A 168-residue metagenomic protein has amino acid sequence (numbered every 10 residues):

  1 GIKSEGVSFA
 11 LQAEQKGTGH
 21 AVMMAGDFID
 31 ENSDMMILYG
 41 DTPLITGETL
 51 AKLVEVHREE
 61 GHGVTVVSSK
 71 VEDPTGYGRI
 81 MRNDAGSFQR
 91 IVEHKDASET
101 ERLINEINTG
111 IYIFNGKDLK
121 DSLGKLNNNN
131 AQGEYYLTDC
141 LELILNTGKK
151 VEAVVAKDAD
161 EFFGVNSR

Functional and structural regions predicted by a protein language model:
G1-T49, E55, E59: Conserved N-terminal catalytic core of the sugar/cofactor nucleotidyltransferase
S4-G6, G61, A85, G148-K150: A generic structural signal for alpha->beta connector loops
A25, D41, I80, N115 (+1 more regions): Residue-level signal for inorganic ion chemistry
M35, G40, E48, V67 (+2 more regions): His/Asp/Glu-rich metal-coordinating catalytic cores of metallo-dependent phosphodiesterases/hydrolases acting on
I37-Y39, T65-K70, V92, N115 (+1 more regions): Short beta-strand segments
E59-K70, G78: A short, conserved acidic/glycine-rich loop-to-beta-strand motif that forms the donor nucleotide-sugar/metal
Y77-Q89: Acceptor/aglycone-binding surface of glycosyltransferases and processive sugar-polymer synthases
F88-R168: Catalytic-core segments of class I nucleotidyltransferases/pyrophosphorylases that form NMP-activated intermediates
